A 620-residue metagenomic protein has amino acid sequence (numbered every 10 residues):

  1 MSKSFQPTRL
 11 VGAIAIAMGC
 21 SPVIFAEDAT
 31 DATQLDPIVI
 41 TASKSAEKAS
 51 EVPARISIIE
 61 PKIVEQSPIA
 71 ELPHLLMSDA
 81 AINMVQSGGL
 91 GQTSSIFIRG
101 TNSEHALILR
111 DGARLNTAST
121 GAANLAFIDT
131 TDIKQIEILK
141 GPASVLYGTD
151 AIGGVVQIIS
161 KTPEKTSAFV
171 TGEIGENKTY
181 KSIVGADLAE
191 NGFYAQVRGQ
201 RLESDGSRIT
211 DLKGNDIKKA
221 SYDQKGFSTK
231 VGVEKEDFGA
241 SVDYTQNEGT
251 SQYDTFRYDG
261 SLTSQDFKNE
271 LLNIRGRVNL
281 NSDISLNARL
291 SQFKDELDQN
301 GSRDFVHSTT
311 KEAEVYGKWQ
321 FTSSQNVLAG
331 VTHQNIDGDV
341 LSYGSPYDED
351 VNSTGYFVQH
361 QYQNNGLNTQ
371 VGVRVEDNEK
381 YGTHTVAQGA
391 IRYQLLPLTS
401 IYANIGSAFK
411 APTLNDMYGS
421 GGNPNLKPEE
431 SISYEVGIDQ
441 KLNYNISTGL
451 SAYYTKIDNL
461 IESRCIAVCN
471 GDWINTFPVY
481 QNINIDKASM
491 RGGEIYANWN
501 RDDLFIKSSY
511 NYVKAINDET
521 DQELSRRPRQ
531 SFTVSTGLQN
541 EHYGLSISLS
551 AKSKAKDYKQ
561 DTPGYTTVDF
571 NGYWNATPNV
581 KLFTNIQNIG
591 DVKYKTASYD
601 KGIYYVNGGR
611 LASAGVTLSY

Functional and structural regions predicted by a protein language model:
M1-S67, P73-M77, D187-L188, K225 (+4 more regions): N-terminal Sec signal peptide and the immediately downstream disordered periplasmic leader that contains the TonB box
S2-A13, A26, D187-E190, R198 (+5 more regions): Conserved C-terminal beta-signal and adjacent last beta-strands/turns of outer-membrane beta-barrel proteins
E27, D259-N279, V306, L398-S400 (+5 more regions): Outer-membrane beta-barrel signature, preferentially recognizing the C-terminal barrel domain of Gram-negative
P73-A113, K134: Extracytoplasmic beta-strand/coil segments of soluble accessory domains associated with Gram-negative outer-membrane
A113-K140: Short acidic/polar hinge/loop motifs at secondary-structure boundaries that mediate gating or recognition
Q157, K165-F169, E173, Y180 (+2 more regions): Periplasmic-side early beta-strands and strand-to-turn transitions of outer-membrane beta-barrels
N281, T322-L328, Q334-D458, S509-K514 (+2 more regions): Structural signature of Gram-negative outer-membrane beta-barrels, strongest in the C-terminal barrel of TonB-dependent
S323, V327, Q363, L367-N368 (+4 more regions): Gram-negative outer-membrane beta-barrel transporters
